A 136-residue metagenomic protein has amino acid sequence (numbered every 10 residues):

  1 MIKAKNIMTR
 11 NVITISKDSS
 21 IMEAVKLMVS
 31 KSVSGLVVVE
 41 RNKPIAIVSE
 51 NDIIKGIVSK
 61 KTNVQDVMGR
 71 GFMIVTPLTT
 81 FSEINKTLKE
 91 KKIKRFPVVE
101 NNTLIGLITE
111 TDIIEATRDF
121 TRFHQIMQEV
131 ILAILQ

Functional and structural regions predicted by a protein language model:
M1-A4, I15, V29-S34, V39-N42 (+2 more regions): Generic detector of short, locally flexible boundary/turn motifs and exposed helical patches
M1-R10, S49-K89, T109-Q136: Tandem CBS (Bateman) regulatory domains
T14-S32, V39, V75-K92, V98-E100 (+1 more regions): The conserved cystathionine-beta-synthase
M28, L36-D52, L88, F96-D112: A glycine-centered beta-loop-beta connector
